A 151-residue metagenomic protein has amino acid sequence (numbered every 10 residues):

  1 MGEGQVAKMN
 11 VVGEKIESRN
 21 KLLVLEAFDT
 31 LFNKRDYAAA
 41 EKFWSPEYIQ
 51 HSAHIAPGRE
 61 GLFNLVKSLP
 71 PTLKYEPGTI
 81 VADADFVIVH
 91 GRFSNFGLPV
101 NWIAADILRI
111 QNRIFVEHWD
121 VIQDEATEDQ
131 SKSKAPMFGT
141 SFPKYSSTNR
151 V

Functional and structural regions predicted by a protein language model:
M1-V151: C-terminal and inter-domain tail/linker signature
